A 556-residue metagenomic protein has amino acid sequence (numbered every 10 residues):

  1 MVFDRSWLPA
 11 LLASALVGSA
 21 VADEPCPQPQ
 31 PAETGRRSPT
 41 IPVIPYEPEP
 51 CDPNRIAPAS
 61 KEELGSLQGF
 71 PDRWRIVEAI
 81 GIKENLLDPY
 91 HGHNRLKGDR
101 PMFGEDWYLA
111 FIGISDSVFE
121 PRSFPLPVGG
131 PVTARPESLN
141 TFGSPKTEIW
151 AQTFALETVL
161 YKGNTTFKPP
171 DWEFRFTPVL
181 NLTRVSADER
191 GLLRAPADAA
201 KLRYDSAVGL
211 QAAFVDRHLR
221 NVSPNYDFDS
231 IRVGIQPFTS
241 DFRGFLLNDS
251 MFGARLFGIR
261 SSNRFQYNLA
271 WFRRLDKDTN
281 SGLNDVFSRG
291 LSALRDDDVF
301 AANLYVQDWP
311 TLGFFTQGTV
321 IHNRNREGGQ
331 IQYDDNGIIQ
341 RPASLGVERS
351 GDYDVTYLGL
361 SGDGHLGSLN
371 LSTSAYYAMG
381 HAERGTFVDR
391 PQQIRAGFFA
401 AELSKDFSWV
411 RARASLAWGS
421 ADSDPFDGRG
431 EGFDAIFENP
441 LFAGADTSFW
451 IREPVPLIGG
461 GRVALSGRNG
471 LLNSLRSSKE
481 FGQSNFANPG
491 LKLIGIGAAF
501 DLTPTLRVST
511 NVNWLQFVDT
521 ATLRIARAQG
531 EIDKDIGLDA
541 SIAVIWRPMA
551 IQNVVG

Functional and structural regions predicted by a protein language model:
M1-P9: Bacterial N-terminal signal peptides that target proteins for export
F3, A20-P170, S408, A412 (+2 more regions): N-terminal periplasmic/intermembrane-space "pro-region" immediately following the signal or transit peptide
P9-G18: Bacterial N-terminal signal peptides
I80-F111, R122-L126, Y161-F174, L219-D229 (+7 more regions): Short loop/turn motifs that connect adjacent beta-strands in outer-membrane beta-barrel proteins
K97-M102, P127, T133-T279, D285-R289 (+1 more regions): Outer-membrane beta-barrel channel domains
L126-V128, N140-T147, A187-G191, A200-D205 (+10 more regions): Extracellular/periplasm-exposed beta-strand and loop segments of Gram-negative cell-envelope proteins, dominated by
N225-D227, Q236-G430, K492-I494, D501-L502 (+2 more regions): Signature for the C-terminal beta-barrel architecture of outer-membrane proteins
L416-G419, S423-D535: C-terminal structural cap/anchor segments
